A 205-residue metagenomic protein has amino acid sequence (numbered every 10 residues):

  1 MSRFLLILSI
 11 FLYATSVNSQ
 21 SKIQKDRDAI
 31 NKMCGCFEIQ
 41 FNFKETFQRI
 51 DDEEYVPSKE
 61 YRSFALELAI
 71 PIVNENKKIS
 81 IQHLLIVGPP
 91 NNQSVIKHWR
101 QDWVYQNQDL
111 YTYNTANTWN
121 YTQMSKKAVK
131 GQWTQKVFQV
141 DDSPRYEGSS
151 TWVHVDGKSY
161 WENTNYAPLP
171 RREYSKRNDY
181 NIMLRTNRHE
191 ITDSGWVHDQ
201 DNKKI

Functional and structural regions predicted by a protein language model:
F4-Y13: Sec-dependent N-terminal signal peptides
A14-S21: Boundary at the C-terminal end of the N-terminal hydrophobic targeting segment
S21-C36: N-terminal helix-cap/turn-to-beta initiation motif at the start of protein domains
K22-D26, N42-N76: Short, solvent-exposed loop/hinge segments that bridge or flank secondary-structure elements
M33-E45: Tryptophan-anchored aromatic micro-motifs
V56-K59, S63-V73, Q82-L84, R100-D102 (+2 more regions): Hydrophobic/aromatic beta-strand elements that line small-molecule binding cavities or substrate pockets in beta-rich
K130-L184, K203-K204: Short helix-loop boundary/capping segments
N181-I205: Acidic, serine/threonine-rich low-complexity disordered tracts
